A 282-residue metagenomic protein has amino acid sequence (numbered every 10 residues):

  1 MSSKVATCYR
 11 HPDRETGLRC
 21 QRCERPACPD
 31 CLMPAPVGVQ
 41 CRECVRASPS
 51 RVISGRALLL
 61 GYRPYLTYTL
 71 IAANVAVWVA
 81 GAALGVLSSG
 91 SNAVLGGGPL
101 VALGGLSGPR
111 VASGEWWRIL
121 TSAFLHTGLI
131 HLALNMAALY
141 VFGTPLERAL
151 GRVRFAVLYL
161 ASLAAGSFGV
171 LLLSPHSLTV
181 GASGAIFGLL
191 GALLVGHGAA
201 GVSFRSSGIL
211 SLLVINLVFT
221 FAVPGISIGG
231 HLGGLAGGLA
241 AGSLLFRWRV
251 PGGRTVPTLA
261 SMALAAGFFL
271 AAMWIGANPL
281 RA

Functional and structural regions predicted by a protein language model:
M1-A6, T16: A composition-biased, non-transmembrane "mature-region" signal
S3, R25-A282: A detector for small-residue-rich transmembrane helices and their helix-helix packing motifs
D13-C23, D30-C31: Canonical RING-type zinc finger of E3 ubiquitin-protein ligases
